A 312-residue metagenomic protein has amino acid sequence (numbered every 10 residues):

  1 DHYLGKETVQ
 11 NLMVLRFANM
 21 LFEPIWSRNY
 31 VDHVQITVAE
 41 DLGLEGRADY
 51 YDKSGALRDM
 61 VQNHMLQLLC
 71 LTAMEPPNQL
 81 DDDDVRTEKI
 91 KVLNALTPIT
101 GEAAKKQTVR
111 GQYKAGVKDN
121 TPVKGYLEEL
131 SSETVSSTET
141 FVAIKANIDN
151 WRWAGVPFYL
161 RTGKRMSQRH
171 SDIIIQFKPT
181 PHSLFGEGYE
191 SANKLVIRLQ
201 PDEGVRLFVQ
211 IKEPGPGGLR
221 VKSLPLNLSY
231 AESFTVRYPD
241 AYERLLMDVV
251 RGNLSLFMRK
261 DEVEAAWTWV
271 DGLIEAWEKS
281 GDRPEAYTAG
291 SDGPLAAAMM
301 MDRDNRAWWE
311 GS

Functional and structural regions predicted by a protein language model:
D1-S312: Secretory/organelle targeting and membrane-embedding segments
